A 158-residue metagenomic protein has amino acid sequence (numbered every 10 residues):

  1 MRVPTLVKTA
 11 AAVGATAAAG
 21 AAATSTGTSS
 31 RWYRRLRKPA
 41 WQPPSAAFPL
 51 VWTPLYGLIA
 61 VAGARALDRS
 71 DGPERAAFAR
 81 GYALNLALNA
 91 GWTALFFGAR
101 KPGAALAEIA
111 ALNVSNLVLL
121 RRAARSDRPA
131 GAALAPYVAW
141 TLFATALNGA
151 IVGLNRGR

Functional and structural regions predicted by a protein language model:
M1-R158: Short amphipathic, positively biased membrane-proximal segments that drive organelle/inner-membrane targeting
